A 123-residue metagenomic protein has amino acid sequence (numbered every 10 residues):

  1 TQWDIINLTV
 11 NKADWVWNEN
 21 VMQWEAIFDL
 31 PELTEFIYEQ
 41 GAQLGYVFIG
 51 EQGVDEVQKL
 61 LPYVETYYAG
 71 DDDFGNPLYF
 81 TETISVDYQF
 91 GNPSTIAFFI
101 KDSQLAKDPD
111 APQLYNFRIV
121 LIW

Functional and structural regions predicted by a protein language model:
T1-W123: First exposed extracellular module after export/assembly in secreted or surface-exposed proteins
